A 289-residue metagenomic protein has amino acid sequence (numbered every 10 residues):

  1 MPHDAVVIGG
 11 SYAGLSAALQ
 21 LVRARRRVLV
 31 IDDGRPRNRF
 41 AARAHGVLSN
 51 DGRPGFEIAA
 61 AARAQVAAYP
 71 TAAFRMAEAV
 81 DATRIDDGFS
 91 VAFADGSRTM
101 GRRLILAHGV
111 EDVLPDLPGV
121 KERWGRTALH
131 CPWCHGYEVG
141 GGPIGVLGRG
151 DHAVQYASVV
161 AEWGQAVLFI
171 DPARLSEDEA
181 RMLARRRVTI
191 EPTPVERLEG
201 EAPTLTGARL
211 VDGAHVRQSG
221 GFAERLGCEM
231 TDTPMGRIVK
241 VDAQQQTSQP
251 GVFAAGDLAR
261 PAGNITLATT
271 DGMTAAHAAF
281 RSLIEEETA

Functional and structural regions predicted by a protein language model:
M1-A5, A73-G141, V211, V239-A243 (+1 more regions): FAD-binding core/adjacent interface of flavoenzyme oxidoreductases
M1-D4, L198-E201, P261, H277-A289: Rossmann-like nucleotide/phosphate-binding core characteristic of flavoprotein oxidoreductases
H3-E57, G142-P143, G148, V154-R174: Beta1-alpha1 glycine-rich phosphate/pyrophosphate-binding loop at the start of Rossmann-like nucleotide-binding domains
S11-Y12, D112, D151-H152, A259-R260: Residue-level detector of alpha-helix initiation sites
A18, V22-R26, A166-P172, L267-A289: Internal hydrophobic alpha-helix adjacent to the cofactor/substrate pocket in enzyme cavities
A60, V66-D86, V91-A92, R98-G101 (+2 more regions): A Rossmann-like FAD-binding core segment of flavoenzymes
E122-E138, Q218-T266, T274, R281: FAD-site-proximal beta/loop scaffold in flavoenzymes
R126-W133, P143-Y156, S176-E177, E191: Active-site glycine-rich loop that binds ribose-phosphate moieties when present
